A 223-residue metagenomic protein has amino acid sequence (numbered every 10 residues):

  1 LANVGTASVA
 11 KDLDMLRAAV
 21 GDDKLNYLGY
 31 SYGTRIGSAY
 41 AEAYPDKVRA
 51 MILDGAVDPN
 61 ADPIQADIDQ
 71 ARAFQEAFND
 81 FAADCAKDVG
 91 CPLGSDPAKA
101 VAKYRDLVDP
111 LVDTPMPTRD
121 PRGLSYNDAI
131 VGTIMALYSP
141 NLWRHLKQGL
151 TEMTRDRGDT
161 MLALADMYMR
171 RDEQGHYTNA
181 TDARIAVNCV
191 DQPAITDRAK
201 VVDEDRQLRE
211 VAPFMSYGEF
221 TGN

Functional and structural regions predicted by a protein language model:
L1-A19: Alpha/beta-hydrolase active-site loop
N3-V4, L28, D69-A73, S95 (+1 more regions): Alpha-helix capping and helix-loop boundary segments enriched in small/acidic/polar residues
T6-A10, G33, F74: Conserved donor sugar-nucleotide recognition element shared by glycan-biosynthetic enzymes
K11, G29-A41: Glycine-rich nucleophile elbow surrounding the catalytic serine of serine-hydrolase chemistry
V20-Y32: Alpha/beta-hydrolase fold nucleophile elbow
A39-K103, A136, Q148-E173: A catalytic-pocket lid/entrance helix-loop region that shapes and gates access to the active site across common
V101-N223: Alpha/beta-hydrolase fold active-site neighborhood
